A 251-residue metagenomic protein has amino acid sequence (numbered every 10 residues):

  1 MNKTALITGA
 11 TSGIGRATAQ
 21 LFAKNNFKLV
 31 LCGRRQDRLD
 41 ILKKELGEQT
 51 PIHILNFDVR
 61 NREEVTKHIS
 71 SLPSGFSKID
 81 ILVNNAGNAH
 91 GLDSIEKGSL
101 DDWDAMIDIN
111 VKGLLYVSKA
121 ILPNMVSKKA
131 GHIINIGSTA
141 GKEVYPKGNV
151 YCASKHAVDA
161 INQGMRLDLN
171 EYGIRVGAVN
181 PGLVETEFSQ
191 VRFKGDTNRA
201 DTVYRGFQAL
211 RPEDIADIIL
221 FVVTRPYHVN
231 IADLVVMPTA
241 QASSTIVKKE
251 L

Functional and structural regions predicted by a protein language model:
T11-S12: Conserved glycine-rich cofactor-binding loop
F27-L42: Conserved glycine-rich Rossmann-like NAD(P)H-binding loop of the short-chain dehydrogenase/reductase
N56-K67, L100: The beta1-alpha1 cofactor-binding region of Rossmann-like NAD(H)/NADP(H)-dependent oxidoreductases
D93-I95, D102-A105: Substrate-binding pocket helix/loop in short-chain dehydrogenase/reductase
S118, S154: Active-site helix of classical SDR
S138: Residue(s) in the substrate-gating loop at a strand-loop-helix junction that position the organic substrate next
A178-V179, N198-S244: C-terminal helical subdomain
